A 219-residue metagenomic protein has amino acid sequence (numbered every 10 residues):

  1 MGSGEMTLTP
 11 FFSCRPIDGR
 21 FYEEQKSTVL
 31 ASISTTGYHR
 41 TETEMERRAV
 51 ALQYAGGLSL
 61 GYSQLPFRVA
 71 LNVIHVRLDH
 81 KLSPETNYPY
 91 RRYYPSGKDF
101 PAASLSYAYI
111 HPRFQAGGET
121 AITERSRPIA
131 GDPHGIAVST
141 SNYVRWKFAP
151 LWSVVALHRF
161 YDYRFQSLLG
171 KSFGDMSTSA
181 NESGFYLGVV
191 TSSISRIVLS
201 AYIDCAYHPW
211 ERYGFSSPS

Functional and structural regions predicted by a protein language model:
M1-S59, R164-L187: Surface-exposed coil loops of outer-membrane beta-barrel proteins
A49, Q53, L58-T86, R91-S219: Exposed, low-structure sequence patches enriched in small/polar residues
